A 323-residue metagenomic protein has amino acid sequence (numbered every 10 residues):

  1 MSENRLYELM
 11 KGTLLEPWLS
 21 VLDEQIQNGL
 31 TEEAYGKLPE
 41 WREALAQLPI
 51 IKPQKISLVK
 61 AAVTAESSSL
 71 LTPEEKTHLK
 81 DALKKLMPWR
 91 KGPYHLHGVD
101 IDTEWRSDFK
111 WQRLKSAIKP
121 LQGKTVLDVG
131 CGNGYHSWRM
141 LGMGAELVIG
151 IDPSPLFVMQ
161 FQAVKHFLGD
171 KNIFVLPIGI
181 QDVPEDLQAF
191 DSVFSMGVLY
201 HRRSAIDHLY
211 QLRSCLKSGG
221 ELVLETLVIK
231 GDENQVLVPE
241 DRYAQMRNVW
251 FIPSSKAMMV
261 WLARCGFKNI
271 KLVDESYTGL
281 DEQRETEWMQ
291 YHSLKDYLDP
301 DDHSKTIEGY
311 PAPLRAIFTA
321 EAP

Functional and structural regions predicted by a protein language model:
M1-K85: N-terminal auxiliary segments of SAM/dcSAM-dependent transferases
K124-G132: Conserved class I S-adenosyl-L-methionine
N133-G144: Conserved SAM-binding loop of SAM-dependent methyltransferases across substrates and taxa, primarily the Class I
D191-A205: A short SAM/SAH-binding and catalytic strip from SAM-dependent methyltransferases
I206-E221: A short glycine-rich, Lys/Arg-flanked "PGG" loop and its adjoining helix->strand segment in the class I
L227-V249: Short, glycine-/aromatic-enriched active-site segment of Class I SAM-dependent methyltransferases
W250-G266: Short alpha-helix
K268-Y297: Conserved catalytic loop of SAM-dependent methyltransferase domains
